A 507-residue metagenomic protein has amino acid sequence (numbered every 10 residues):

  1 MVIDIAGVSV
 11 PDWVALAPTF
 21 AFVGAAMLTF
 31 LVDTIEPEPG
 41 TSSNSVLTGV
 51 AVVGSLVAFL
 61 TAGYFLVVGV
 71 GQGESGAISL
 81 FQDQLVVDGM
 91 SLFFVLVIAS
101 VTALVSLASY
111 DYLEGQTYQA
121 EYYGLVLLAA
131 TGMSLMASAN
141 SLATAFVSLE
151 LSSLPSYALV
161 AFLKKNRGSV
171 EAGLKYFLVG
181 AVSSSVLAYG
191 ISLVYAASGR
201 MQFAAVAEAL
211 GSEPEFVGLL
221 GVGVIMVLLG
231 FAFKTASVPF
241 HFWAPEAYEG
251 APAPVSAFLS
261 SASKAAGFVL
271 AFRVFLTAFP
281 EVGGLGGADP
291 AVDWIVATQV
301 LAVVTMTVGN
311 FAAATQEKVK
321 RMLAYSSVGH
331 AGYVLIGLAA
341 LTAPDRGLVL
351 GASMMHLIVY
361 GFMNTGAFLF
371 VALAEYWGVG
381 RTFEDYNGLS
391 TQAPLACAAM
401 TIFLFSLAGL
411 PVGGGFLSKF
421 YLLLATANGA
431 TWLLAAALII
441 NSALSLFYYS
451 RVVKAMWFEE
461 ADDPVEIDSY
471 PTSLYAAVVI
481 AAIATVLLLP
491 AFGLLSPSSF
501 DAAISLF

Functional and structural regions predicted by a protein language model:
M1-F507: Alpha-helical transmembrane segments of multi-pass membrane proteins predominantly involved in bioenergetics
